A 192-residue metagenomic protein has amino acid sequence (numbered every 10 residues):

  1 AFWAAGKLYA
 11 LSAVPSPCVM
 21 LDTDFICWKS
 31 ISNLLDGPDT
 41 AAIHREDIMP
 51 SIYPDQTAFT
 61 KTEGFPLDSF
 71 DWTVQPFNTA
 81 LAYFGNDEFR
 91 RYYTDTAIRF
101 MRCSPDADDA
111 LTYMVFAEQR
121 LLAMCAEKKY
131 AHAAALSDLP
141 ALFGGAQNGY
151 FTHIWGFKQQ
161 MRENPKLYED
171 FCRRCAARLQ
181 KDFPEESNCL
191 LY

Functional and structural regions predicted by a protein language model:
A1-A13: Active-site-proximal specificity loops/subdomain of glycosyltransferases
A13-C18, D36-D39: Short glycine/proline-enriched coil/turn segments at helix->beta-strand junctions
S16-W28: Short beta-strand-to-loop acidic/aromatic patch adjacent to the donor-nucleotide binding site
L21-T23, I43-R45, F84-G85: Short His-Asn-centered micro-motif
C27-G64: Conserved donor-nucleotide/metal-binding helix-loop-beta segment in metal-dependent transferases, i.e., the alpha-helix
P66-W72: Short, P/G- and charge-enriched loop/turn segments at secondary-structure junctions
W72-R162: Catalytic core and acceptor-binding pocket of nucleotide-sugar-dependent glycosyltransferases
A141-Y192: C-terminal catalytic/acceptor-binding lobe
